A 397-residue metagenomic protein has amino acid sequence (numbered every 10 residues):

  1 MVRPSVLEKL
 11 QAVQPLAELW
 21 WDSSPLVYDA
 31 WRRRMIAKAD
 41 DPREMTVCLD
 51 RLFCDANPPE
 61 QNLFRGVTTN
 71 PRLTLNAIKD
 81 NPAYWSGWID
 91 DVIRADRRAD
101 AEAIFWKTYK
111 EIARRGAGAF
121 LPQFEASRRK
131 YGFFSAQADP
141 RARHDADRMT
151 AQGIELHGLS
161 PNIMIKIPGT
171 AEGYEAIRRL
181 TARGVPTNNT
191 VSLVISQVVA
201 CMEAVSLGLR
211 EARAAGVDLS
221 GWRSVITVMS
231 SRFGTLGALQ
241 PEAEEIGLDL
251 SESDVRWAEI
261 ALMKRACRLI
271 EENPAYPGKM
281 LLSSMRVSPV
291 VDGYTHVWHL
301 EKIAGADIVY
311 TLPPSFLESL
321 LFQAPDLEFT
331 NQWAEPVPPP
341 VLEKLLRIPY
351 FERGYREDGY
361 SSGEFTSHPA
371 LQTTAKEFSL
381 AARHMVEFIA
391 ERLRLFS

Functional and structural regions predicted by a protein language model:
M1-C48: N- or domain-start disorder-to-order transition segments that initiate the globular core
A17-S23, D40-D50, R65-T69, G132-A138 (+5 more regions): Hydrophobic faces of well-ordered beta-strands that scaffold small-molecule active sites in alpha/beta enzyme cores
P25-V27, P71-L73, K110, S135-A142 (+5 more regions): Active-site-proximal loop/turn and secondary-structure-junction residues that shape catalytic pockets, frequently
R32-P42, D50-A83: An N-terminal structural lobe/cap that precedes and organizes the functional/catalytic core across diverse proteins
Q61-F64, P71-E172: Active-site beta->alpha loop and helix N-cap motifs at the rims of alpha/beta catalytic domains
R143-M149, I167-T181, V194-V205, G293 (+1 more regions): Active-site-adjacent beta->alpha loops and helix N-cap segments on the catalytic face of soluble alpha/beta enzymes
P186-W333: Catalytic alpha/beta core domains of metabolic enzymes, predominantly
P325-S397: C-terminal extensions of enzymes
